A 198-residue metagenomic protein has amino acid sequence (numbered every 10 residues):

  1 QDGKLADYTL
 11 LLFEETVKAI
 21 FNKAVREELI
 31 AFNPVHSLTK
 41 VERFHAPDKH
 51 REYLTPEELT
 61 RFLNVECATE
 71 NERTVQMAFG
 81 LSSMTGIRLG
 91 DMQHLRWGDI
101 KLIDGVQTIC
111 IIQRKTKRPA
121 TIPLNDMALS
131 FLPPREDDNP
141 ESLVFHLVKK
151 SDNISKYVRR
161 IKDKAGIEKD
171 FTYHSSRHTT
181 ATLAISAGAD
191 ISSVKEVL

Functional and structural regions predicted by a protein language model:
G3-D7, L11-T16, R26, I30-L89 (+4 more regions): Basic, Lys/Arg- and aromatic-enriched nucleic-acid-binding interface segment
L12, R73-Q76, S151-D152, E168-G188: Short basic/aromatic active-site micro-motif
V17-V25, L132-R135, A184, G188: Hydrophobic recognition helices of helix-based DNA-binding modules
S37-R43, E58, T85, H94-P134: Conserved tyrosine-mediated DNA breakage-rejoining catalytic core shared by Y-recombinases
D48-R51, C67-E70, I111-P119, V144-K149 (+1 more regions): Short, contiguous acidic/charged loop-to-helix segments that flank catalytic cores in large enzymes
L59, N125-E168: Active-site/catalytic core of tyrosine-dependent DNA strand-transfer enzymes
G80, M84-D91, Y157-R160, K164 (+1 more regions): C-terminal catalytic core of tyrosine-transesterase DNA break-rejoin enzymes
D99-V106, E168, A189-L198: Short, polar N-cap/turn motifs at the start of nucleic acid-interacting alpha helices
